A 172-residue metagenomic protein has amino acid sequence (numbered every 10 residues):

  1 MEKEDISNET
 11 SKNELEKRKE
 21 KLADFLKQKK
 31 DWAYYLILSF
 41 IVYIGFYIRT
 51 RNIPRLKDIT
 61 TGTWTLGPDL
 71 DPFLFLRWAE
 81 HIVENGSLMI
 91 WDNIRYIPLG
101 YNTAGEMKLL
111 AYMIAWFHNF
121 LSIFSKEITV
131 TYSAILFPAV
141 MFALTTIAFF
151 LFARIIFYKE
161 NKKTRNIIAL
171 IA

Functional and structural regions predicted by a protein language model:
M1-T61, L70, N166: Start-transfer (signal-anchor) and selected internal transmembrane alpha helices of multi-pass inner/ER membrane
F25, K29, S125-Y132, E160-K163: Juxtamembrane loop-transmembrane helix junctions in multi-pass integral membrane proteins, especially the extracellular
I41, P68, E106, M141-F142: Alpha-helical transmembrane segments of multi-pass membrane transport proteins
Y43-R49, S133-F157, N161-A172: Membrane-embedded helix bundles of polyisoprenyl
T65, I97-G100, T131-A139: Hydrophobic alpha-helical transmembrane segments of multi-pass small-molecule transporters/permeases
L74-I82, I97-K126: Short hydrophobic/aromatic helix or loop-helix immediately within or flanking a transmembrane segment in polytopic
V83, H118, S122, F150-Y158: Membrane-water interface at transmembrane helix exits
M89-Y96, F124-Y132, I167: Surface-exposed patches in mature extracellular/periplasmic domains of secreted proteins
